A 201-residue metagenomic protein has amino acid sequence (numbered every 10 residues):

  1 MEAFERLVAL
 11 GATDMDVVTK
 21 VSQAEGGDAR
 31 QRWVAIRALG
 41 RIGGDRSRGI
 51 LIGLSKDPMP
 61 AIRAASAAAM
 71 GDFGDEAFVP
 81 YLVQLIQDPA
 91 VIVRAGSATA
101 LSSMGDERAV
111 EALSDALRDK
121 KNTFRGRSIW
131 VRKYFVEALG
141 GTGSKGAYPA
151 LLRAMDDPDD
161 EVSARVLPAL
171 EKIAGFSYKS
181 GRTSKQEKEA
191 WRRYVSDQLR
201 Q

Functional and structural regions predicted by a protein language model:
M1-A12, A29-D45, G49-K56, A61-E76 (+5 more regions): Structural detector for internal amphipathic alpha-helices that build alpha-solenoid repeat scaffolds
R6, V21, A116, Y194 (+1 more regions): Residues that form generic nucleotide/phosphate-binding pockets
V18-S22, I50-I52, Y81-V83, A112-S114 (+2 more regions): Buried hydrophobic core positions in alpha-solenoid tandem helical repeats
V21-Q23, D115-T123, I173-Y178: Short regulatory "switch" loops immediately downstream of catalytic or recognition motifs within protein catalytic
P158: Small/polar glycine-rich anion-binding or flexible loop at a beta-alpha turn
G175-Q201: Terminal, low-structured helical/coil segments at or just beyond the last alpha-helical repeat
